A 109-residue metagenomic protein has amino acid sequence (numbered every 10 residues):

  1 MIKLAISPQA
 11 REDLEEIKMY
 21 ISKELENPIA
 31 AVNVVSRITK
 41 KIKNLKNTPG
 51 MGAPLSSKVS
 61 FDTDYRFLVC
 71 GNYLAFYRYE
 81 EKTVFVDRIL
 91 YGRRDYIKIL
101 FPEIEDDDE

Functional and structural regions predicted by a protein language model:
M1-V59, D106-E109: Basic, Lys/Arg-enriched alpha-helical interface segments
L14, N33, R37, D62 (+3 more regions): General helical secondary-structure elements
S36, K40-N47, D64-G71, R94 (+1 more regions): Alpha-helix boundary/capping detector
T48-K82: Basic/aromatic recognition patch in beta-strand/loop cores that engages polyanionic ligands
C70-L74, R78-E109: Enriched for short, Lys/Arg-rich terminal
